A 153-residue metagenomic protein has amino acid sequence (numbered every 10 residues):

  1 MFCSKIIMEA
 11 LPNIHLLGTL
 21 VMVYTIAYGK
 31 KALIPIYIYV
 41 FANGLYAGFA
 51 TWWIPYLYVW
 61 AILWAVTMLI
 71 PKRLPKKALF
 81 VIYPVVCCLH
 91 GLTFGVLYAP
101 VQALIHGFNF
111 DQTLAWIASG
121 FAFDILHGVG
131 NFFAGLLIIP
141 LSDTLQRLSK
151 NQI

Functional and structural regions predicted by a protein language model:
M1-P71: Alpha-helical membrane segments and adjacent membrane-interface helices in multi-pass membrane proteins
W53-L57, L69, K76-I153: Membrane-embedded alpha-helical hairpins and interfacial helices in multi-pass inner-membrane proteins
